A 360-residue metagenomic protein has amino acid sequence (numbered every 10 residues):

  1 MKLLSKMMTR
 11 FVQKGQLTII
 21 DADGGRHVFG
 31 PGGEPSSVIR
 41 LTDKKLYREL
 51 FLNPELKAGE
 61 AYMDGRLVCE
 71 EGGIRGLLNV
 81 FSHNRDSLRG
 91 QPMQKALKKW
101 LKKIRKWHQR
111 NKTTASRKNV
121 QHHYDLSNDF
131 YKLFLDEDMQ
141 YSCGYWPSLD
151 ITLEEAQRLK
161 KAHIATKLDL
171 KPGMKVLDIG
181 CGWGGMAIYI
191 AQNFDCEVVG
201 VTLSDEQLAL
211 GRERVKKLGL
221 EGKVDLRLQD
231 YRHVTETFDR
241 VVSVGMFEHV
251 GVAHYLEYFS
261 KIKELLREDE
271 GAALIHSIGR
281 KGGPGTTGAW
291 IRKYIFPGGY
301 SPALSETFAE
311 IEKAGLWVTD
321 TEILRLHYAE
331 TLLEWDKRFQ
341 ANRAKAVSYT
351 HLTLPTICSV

Functional and structural regions predicted by a protein language model:
M1-R158, H163: Feature captures hydrophobic
G173-G180: Conserved class I S-adenosyl-L-methionine
G185-F194: Conserved SAM-binding loop of SAM-dependent methyltransferases across substrates and taxa, primarily the Class I
R232-V241: A short acidic, Gly/Pro-enriched loop at the edge of an enzyme's catalytic core that lines a small-molecule cofactor
L256-D269: A short glycine-rich, Lys/Arg-flanked "PGG" loop and its adjoining helix->strand segment in the class I
D269-S277: Conserved beta-strand signature within the Rossmann-like core of class I S-adenosyl-L-methionine
G279-P297: Short, glycine-/aromatic-enriched active-site segment of Class I SAM-dependent methyltransferases
H351-V360: Single conserved hydrophobic/aromatic residue that forms the stacking wall/gate of nucleotide- or nucleobase-binding
